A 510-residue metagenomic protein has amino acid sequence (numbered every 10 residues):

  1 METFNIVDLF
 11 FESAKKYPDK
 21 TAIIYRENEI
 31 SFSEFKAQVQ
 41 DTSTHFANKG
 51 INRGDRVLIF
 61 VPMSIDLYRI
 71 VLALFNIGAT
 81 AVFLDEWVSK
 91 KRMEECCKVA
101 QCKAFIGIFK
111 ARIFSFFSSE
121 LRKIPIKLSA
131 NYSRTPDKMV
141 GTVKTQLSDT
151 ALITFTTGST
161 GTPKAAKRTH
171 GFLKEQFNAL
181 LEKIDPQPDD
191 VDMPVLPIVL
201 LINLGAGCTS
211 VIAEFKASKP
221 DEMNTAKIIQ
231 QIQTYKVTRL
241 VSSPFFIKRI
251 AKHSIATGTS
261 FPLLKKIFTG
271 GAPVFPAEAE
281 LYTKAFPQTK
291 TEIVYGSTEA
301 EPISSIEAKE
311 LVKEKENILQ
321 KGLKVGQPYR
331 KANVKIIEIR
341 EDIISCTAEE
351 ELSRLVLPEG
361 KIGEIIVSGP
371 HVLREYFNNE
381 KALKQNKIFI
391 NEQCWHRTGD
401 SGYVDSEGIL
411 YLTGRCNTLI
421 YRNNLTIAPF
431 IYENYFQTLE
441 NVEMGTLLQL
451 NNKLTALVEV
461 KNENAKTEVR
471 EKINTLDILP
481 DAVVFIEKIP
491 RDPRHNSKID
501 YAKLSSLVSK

Functional and structural regions predicted by a protein language model:
P18-D19, D137-F155, T162, D185-V191: Conserved pre-ATP/AMP-binding loop-to-beta segment of ANL
N28, S43-W87, T426: Conserved AMP-binding/adenylate-forming
S31-F32, A151-N178, T209: Conserved AMP-binding A3 loop
N48-K49, L72, N76-T135, N452 (+2 more regions): Structural core segment of the AMP-binding/adenylate-forming
K174-V191, L196-R239: Conserved AMP-binding/adenylation subdomain of ANL enzymes
C208, R239, K252-Q320, N333: Gly/Ser/Thr-rich phosphate-binding loop
S353-T426, T438, Q449: Conserved ATP-binding/catalytic segment of the ANL
T446-L447, R470-K510: Conserved C-terminal "lid"/linker of ANL adenylate-forming enzymes
